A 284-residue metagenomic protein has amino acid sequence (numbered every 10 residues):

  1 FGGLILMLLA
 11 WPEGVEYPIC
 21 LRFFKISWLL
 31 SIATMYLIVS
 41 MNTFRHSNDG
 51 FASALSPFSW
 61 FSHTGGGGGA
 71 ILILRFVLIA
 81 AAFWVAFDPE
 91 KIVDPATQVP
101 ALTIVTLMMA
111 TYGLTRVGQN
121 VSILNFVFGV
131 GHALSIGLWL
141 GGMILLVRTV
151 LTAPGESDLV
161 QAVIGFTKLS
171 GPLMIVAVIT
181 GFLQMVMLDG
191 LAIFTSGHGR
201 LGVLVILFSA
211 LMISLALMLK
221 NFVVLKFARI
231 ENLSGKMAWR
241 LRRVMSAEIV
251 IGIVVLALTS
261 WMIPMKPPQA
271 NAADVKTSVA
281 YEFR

Functional and structural regions predicted by a protein language model:
F1-R284: Polytopic transmembrane helical bundles with strong interfacial aromatic enrichment
